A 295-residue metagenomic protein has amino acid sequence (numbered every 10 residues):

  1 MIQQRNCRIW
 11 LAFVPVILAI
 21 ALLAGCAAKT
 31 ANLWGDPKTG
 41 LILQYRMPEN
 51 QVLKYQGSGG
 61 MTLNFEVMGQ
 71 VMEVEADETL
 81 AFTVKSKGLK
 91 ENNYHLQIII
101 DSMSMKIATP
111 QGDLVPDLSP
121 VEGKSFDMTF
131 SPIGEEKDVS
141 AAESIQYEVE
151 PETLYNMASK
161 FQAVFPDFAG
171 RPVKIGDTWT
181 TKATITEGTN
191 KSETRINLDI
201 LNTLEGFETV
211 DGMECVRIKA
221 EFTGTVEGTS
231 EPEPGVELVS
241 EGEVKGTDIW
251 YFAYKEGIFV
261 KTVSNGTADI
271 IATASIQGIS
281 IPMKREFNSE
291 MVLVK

Functional and structural regions predicted by a protein language model:
I2-V14: Bacterial N-terminal signal peptides that target proteins for export
F13-A24: Bacterial N-terminal signal peptides
C26-K295: Signature of exported/secreted
